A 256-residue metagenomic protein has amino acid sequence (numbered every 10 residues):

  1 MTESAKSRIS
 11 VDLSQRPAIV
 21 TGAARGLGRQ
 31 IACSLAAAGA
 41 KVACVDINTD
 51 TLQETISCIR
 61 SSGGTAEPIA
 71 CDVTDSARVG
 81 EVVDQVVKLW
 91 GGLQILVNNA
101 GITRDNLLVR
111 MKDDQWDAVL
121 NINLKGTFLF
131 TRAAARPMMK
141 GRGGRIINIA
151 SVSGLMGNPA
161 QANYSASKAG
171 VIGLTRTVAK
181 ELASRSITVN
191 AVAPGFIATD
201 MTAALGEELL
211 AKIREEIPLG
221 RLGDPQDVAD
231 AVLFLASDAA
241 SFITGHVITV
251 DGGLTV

Functional and structural regions predicted by a protein language model:
D12-A43: Canonical Rossmann dinucleotide-binding motif of NAD(H)/NADP(H)-dependent dehydrogenases/reductases, specifically
T49-D50, A70-V82, D113, Q226-D227: The beta1-alpha1 cofactor-binding region of Rossmann-like NAD(H)/NADP(H)-dependent oxidoreductases
L107-L108, K112-L120, I213: Substrate-binding pocket helix/loop in short-chain dehydrogenase/reductase
T131, S167, T175: Active-site helix of classical SDR
R136, K180-S184, S241: Alpha-helical segment proximal to the catalytic Tyr-Lys
S151: Residue(s) in the substrate-gating loop at a strand-loop-helix junction that position the organic substrate next
A191, R214-A239, I243, V250-G252: C-terminal helical subdomain
